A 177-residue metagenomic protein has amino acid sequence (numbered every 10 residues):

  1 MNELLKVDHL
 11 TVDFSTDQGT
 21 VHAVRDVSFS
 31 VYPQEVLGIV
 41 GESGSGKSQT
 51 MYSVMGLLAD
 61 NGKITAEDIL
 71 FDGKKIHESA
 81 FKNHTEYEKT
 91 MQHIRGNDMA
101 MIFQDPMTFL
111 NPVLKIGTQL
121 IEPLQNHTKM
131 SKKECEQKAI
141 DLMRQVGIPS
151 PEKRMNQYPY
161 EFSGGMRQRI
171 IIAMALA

Functional and structural regions predicted by a protein language model:
M1-A177: ABC transporter nucleotide-binding domains
